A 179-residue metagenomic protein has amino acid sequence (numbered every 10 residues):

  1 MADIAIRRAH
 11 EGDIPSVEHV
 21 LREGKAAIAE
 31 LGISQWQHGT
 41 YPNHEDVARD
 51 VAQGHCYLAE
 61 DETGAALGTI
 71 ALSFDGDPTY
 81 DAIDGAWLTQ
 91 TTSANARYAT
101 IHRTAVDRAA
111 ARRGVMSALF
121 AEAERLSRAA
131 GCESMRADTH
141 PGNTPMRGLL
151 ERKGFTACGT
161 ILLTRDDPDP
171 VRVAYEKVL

Functional and structural regions predicted by a protein language model:
A5-H19: A short beta-loop-alpha structural element at the N-terminal edge of CoA-dependent acyl/N-acetyltransferase catalytic
E18, K25-D46: Conserved GNAT-fold acetyl-CoA-binding loop/helix
A71-A105, D166: Conserved acyl-donor/pantetheine-binding loop and adjacent beta-alpha core of acyl/acetyltransferases and related
D77, D138-T139, E151-R172: Conserved catalytic-core motifs of GNAT/GCN5-like acyltransferases
V106, R112-R125, G148-R152: Conserved acetyl-CoA-binding loop-helix of GNAT-fold acetyltransferases
A111, A137-R147, D166: Conserved beta-strand-loop-alpha-helix junction that forms the acyl-donor binding cleft
S117, A129, P141-G159: Conserved active-site alpha-helix within GNAT-family acetyltransferase domains
S127-T139: Conserved GNAT acetyl-CoA-binding A-motif
